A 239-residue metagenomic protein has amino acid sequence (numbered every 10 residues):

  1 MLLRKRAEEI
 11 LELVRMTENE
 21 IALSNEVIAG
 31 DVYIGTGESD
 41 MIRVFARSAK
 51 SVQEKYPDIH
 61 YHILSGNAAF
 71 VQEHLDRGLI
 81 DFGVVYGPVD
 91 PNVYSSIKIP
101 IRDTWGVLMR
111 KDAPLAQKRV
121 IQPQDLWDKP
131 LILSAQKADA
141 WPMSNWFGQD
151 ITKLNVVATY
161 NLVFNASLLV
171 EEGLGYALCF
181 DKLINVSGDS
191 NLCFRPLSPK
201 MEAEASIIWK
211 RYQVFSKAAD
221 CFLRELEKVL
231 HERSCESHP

Functional and structural regions predicted by a protein language model:
M1-L23, K228: Alpha-helical "hinge/linker" immediately C-terminal to small N-terminal DNA-binding modules
L2-R6, V44, S48, R119-Q122 (+2 more regions): Short amphipathic alpha-helical coupling segments at ligand-binding clamshell hinges and other catalytic/signaling
S24, R47-S51, A68-W105, M109 (+3 more regions): Short beta-strand-centered segments that line the small-molecule binding cleft or hinge of alpha/beta clamshell
V27-P91, I151, T159-Y160: Central regulatory/effector-binding core of bacterial HTH transcription factors
V44, C193-E236: A late-sequence structural motif
N92-K98, R102-T104, F164-Y212: Beta-alpha-beta core module
S95-Q136, E202-Q213, E227-H231: Hydrophobic/proline-rich hinge and linker segments of small-molecule sensing/allosteric domains, predominantly
P123, K129-I151, F215-L223, R233-S237: Secondary-structure junction motif
